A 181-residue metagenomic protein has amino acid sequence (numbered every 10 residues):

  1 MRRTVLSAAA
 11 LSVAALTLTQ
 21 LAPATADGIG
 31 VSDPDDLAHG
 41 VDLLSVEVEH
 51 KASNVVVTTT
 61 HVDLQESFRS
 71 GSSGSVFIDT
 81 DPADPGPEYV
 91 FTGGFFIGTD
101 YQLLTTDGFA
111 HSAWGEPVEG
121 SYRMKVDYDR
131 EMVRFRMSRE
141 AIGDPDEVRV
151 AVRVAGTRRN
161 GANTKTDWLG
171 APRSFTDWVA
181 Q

Functional and structural regions predicted by a protein language model:
M1-A26: Secretory targeting and sorting signals
A24-P34: Cleaved targeting-peptide boundary
S32-Q102: Surface-exposed, glycine/proline- and aromatic-rich loop segments on solvent-exposed faces across compartments
S53-V55, S70-S72, D129-V133, D146-V148: Residues at beta-strand starts and edge strands
H61-D63, M137-A141, V154: A mature extracytoplasmic/lumenal domain signature
P82-I97, I142-Q181: Acidic/polar low-complexity flexible segments
E88-A110, V118-K125: Solvent-exposed serine/threonine-rich low-complexity stretches and specific carbohydrate-binding patches
G108-G143: Acidic, glycine-rich flexible loop segments
